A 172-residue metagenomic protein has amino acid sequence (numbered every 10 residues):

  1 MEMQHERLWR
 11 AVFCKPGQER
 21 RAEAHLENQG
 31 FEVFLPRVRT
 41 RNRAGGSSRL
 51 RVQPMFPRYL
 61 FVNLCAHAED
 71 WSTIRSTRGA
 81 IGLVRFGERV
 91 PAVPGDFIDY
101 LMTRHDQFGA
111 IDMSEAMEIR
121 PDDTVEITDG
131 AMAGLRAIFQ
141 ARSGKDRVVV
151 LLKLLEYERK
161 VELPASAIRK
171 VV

Functional and structural regions predicted by a protein language model:
M1-E126, Q140-V172: Acidic-enriched and Gly/Ser
G130-A133: Short, charged beta-turn/beta-strand-edge "cap" motif at the junction between a beta-strand and an adjacent loop
